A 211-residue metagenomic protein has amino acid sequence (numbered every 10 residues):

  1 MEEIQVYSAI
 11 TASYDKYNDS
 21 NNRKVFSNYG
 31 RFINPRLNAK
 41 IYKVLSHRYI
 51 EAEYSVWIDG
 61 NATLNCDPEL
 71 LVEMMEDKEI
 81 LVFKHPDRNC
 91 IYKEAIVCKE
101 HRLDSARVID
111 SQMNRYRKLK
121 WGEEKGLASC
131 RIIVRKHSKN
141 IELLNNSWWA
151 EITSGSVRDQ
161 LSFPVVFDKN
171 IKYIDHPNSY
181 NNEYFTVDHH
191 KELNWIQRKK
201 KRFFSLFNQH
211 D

Functional and structural regions predicted by a protein language model:
M1-E53, S154-R158, K169-N170, D188-D211: N-terminal anchoring/stem segment of glycosyltransferases
E2, K43, I58, A128-S129: Residues that flank catalytic or metal-binding motifs in active/ligand-binding sites
Y14-Y17, N65-D67, V72-E73, R88-K93 (+2 more regions): Short catalytic/ligand-binding loop motif for oxyanion handling, primarily in non-cytosolic enzymes, centered on
Y29-P35, K84-R88, N178-S179: Short, acidic/turn-prone active-site loops that include or flank metal/cofactor- and phosphate-binding residues
H47-C98: GT-A fold catalytic core of metal-dependent nucleotide-sugar glycosyltransferases, centered on the diacidic
L81-K118, E123: Acidic, glycine-rich loop-and-strand cores that form catalytic or ligand-binding grooves in diverse globular domains
S105-W195: Catalytic core and acceptor-binding pocket of nucleotide-sugar-dependent glycosyltransferases
